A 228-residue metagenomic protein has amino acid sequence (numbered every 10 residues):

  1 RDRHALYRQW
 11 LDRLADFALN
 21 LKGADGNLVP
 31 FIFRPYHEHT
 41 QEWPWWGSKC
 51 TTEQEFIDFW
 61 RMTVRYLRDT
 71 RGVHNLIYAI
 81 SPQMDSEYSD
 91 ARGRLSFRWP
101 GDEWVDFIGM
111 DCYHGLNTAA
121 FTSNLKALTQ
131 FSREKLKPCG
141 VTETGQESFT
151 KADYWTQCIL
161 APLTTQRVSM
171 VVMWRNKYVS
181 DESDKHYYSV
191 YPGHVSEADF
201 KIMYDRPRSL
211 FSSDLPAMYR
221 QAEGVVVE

Functional and structural regions predicted by a protein language model:
R1-V73, W174: Substrate-binding cleft of extracellular glycoside hydrolase catalytic domains
D16, P82-P100, A119-F131, D153-P162: Alpha-helical scaffolding within the catalytic cores of extracellular/periplasmic polymer-degrading hydrolases
K22, E42-W46, Y88, D102-W104 (+4 more regions): Chitinase-like catalytic core of GlcNAc-active glycosidases
A24-L28, R71-V73, W99-W104, S132-E134 (+1 more regions): Extracellular/periplasmic catalytic domains that process cell-envelope and extracellular macromolecules
P30-Y36, W60-G93, K137-F149, M173-N176: Aromatic-lined carbohydrate-recognition surfaces of secreted/lumenal glycan-active proteins
F31, D106, S169: Conserved acidic residues
R94-T118, W174: Aromatic- and acid-rich polysaccharide-binding/catalytic face of secreted or lumenal carbohydrate-active enzymes
P138-E228: Substrate-binding cleft of secreted/luminal carbohydrate-active enzymes
